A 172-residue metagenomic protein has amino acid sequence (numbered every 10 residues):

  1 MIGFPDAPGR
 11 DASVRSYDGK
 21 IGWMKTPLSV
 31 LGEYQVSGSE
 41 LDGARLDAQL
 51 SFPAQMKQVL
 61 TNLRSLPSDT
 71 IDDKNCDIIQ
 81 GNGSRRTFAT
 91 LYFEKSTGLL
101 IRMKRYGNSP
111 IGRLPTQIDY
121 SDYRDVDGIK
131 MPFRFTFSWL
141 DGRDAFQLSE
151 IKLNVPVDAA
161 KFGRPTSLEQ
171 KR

Functional and structural regions predicted by a protein language model:
M1-L46: An acidic-aromatic
P8, D72-L168: Gly/Pro-enriched, hydrophobic low-complexity segments that function as extracytoplasmic propeptides/linkers
S13, K20, T61, N75-D77 (+1 more regions): Generic beta-strand structural signal
S16-Y17, S65, F93, D125: Generic beta-strand structural signal
T26, P67, K152: Residues at the C-termini of beta-strands that transition into short coil/loop
D42-Q80, L99-R105: Short, conserved active-site entrance elements at the starts or edges of catalytic domains
K171-R172: Short, solvent-exposed mixed-charge patches
